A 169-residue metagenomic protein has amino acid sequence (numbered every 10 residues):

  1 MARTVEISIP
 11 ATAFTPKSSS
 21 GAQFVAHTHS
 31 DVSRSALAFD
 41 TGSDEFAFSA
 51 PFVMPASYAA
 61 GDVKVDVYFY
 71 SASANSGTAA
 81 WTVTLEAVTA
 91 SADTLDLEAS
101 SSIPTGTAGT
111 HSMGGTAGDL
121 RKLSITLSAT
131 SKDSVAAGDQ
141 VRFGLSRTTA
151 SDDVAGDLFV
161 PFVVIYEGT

Functional and structural regions predicted by a protein language model:
M1-G42: N-terminal leader/pro-regions and domain N-caps
T41-S57, D62: Short beta-strands within extracellular/lumenal beta-sheet-rich domains
S49, S146-T169: Proprotein-processing/basic-patch segments
V53-S57, D66-A74, E86-V88: Solvent-exposed strand-to-loop "edge" motifs in beta-rich extracellular domains
G61-S71, A79, V163: A short beta-strand element within beta-rich, extracytoplasmic domains of secreted/secretory-pathway proteins
V63-K64, N75-E86, L95: Beta-strand acidic-aromatic groove motif in beta-rich domains, primarily in extracellular
D93-K132: Extracellular carbohydrate recognition and processing domains and analogous Trp-centered ligand-binding platforms
R121-A150: Cysteine-clustered segments with highest specificity for TGF-beta superfamily mature ligands
